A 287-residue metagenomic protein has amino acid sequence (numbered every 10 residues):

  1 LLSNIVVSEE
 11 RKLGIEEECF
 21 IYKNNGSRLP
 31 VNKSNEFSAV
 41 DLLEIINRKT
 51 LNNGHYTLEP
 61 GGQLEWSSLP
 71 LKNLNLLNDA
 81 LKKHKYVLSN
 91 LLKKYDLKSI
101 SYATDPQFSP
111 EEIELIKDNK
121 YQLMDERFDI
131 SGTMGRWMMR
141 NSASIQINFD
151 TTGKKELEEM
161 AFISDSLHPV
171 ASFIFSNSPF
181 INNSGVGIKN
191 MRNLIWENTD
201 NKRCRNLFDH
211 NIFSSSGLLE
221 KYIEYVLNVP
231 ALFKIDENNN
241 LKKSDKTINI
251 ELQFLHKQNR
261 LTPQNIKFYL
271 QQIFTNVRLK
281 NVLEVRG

Functional and structural regions predicted by a protein language model:
L1-G135, N141, I273: Terminal catalytic/cofactor-binding subdomain
T104-I273, V277-R278: Loop-rich catalytic cores of soluble enzymes, especially ATP-dependent carboxylate-amine ligases and other
K280-V282: Active-site lining segments that contact anionic ligands and/or coordinate catalytic metals
